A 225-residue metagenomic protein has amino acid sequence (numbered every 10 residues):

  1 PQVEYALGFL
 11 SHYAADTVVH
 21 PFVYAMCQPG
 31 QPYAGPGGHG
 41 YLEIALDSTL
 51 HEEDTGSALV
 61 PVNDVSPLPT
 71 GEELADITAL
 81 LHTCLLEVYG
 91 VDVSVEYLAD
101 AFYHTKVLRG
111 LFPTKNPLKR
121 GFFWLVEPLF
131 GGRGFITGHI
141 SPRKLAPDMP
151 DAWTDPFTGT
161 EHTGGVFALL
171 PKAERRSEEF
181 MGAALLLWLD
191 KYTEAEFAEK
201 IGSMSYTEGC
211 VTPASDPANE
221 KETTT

Functional and structural regions predicted by a protein language model:
P1-L7, Y13-T225: N-terminal leader/auxiliary helical segments
